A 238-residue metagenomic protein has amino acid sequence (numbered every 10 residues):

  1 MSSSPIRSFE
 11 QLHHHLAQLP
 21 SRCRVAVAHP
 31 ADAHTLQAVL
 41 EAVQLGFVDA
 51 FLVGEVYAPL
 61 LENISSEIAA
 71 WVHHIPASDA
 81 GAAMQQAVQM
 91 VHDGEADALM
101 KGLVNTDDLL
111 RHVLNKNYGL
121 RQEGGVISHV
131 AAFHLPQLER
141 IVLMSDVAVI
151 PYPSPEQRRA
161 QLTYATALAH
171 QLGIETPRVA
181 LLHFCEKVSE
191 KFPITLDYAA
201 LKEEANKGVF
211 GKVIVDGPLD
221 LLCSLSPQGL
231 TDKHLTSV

Functional and structural regions predicted by a protein language model:
M1-V238: Anion-binding alpha/beta catalytic cores of soluble intermediary-metabolism enzymes, centered on
